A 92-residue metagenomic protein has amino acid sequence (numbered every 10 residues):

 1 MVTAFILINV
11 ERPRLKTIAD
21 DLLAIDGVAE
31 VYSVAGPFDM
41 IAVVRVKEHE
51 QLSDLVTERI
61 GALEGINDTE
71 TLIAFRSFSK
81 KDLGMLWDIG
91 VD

Functional and structural regions predicted by a protein language model:
M1-D92: A compositional/biophysical signature of low hydrophobicity enriched in polar/charged and small residues
